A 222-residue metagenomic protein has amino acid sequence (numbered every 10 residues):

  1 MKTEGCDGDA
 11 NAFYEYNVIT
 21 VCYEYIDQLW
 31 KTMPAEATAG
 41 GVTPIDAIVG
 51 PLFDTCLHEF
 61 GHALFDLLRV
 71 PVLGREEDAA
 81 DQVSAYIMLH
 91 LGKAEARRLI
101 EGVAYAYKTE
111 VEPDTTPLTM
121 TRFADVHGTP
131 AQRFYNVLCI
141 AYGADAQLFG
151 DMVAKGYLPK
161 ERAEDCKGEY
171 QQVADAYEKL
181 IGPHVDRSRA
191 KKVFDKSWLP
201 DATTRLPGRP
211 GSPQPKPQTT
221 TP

Functional and structural regions predicted by a protein language model:
M1-N11, A79-V83, R97-P113: Acidic helix-start/capping segments at beta-turn-to-alpha-helix junctions
K2-T20, Y25-A35: Catalytic zinc-binding patch centered on the HExxH motif and its immediate surroundings that defines zinc-dependent
Y14-V18, I48-G50, Q132: Extracytoplasmic
M33-A47: A solvent-exposed, charged loop/short amphipathic helix patch at secondary-structure junctions
I45-L64: Short alpha-helix carrying the canonical HExxH Zn2+-binding catalytic motif
L73-G92: An active-site-proximal "capping" alpha-helix that borders the catalytic cofactor pocket
L89-Y142: Active-site/pore-lining binding-face segments in mid-to-C-terminal subdomains
T119-P222: Pan-zinc metallopeptidase signature
